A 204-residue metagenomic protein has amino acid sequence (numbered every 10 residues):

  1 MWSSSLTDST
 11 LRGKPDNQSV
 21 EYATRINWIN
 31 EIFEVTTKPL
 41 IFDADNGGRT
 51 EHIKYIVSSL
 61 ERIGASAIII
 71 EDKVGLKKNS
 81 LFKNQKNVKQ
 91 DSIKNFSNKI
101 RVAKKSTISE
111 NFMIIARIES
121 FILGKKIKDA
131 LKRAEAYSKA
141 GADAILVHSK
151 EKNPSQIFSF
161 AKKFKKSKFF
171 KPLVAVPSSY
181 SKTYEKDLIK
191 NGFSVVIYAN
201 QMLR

Functional and structural regions predicted by a protein language model:
M1-Y198: Alpha/beta enzyme core
A199-L203: Non-DNA-binding regulatory cores of transcription-related proteins, predominantly C-terminal effector-binding
